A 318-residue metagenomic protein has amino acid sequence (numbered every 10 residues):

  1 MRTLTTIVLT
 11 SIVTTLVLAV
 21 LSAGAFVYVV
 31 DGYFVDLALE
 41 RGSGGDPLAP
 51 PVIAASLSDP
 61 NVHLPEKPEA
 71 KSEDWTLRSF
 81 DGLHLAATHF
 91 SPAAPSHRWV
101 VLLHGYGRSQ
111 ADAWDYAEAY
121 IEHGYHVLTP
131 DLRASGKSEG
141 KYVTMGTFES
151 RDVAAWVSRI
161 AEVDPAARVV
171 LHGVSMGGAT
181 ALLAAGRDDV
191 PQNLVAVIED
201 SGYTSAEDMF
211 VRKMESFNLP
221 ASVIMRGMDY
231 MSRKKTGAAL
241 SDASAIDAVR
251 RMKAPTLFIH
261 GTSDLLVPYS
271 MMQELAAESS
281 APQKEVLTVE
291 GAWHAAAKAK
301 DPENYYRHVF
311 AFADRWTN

Functional and structural regions predicted by a protein language model:
V17-R78: An N-terminal hydrophobic leader/cap segment in hydrolases
Y106-A119, L132: The serine-hydrolase catalytic nucleophile loop
D112, V143-D164: Alpha/beta-hydrolase active-site loop
Y116, A254, P268-A277: Short alpha-helix in the alpha/beta-hydrolase fold that links the catalytic acid
A119-E139: Conserved alpha/beta-hydrolase
L183-A238: Hydrolase active-site cap/lid region
R251-K253, F258-H260, D264: Short beta-strand/loop motif that positions the catalytic acidic residue of the alpha/beta-hydrolase fold
K300-N318: Catalytic active-site module of serine/aspartate enzymes centered on a nucleophile-bearing elbow/loop
